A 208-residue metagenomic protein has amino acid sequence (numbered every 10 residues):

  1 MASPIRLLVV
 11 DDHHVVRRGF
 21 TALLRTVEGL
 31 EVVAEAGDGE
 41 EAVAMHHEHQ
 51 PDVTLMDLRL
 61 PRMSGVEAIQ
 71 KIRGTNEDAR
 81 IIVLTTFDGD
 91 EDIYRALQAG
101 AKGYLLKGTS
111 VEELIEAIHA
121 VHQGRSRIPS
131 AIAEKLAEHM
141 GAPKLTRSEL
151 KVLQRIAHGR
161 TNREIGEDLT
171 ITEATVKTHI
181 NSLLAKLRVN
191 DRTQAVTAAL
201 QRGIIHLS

Functional and structural regions predicted by a protein language model:
D11, D57, T85: Active-site residues of response regulator receiver
V16, P61: The feature encodes the CheY-like receiver
G29-G37, M45, V189: Short hydrophobic/Thr-rich beta-strand motif most characteristic of the beta2 strand and flanking loop of CheY-like
D38-E41, R62-E67: Acidic catalytic/metal-coordinating carboxylates
A44, V66-D78: Short amphipathic alpha-helix used as the core "switch/output" element in two-component signaling
H49-L55, L60: Active-site beta3 strand of CheY-like receiver
D92-Q98, K102-K151, I204-I205: Short, flexible helix-to-coil linker/hinge segments that flank and couple to helix-turn-helix
T161-Q194: Recognition helix of helix-turn-helix DNA-binding domains
